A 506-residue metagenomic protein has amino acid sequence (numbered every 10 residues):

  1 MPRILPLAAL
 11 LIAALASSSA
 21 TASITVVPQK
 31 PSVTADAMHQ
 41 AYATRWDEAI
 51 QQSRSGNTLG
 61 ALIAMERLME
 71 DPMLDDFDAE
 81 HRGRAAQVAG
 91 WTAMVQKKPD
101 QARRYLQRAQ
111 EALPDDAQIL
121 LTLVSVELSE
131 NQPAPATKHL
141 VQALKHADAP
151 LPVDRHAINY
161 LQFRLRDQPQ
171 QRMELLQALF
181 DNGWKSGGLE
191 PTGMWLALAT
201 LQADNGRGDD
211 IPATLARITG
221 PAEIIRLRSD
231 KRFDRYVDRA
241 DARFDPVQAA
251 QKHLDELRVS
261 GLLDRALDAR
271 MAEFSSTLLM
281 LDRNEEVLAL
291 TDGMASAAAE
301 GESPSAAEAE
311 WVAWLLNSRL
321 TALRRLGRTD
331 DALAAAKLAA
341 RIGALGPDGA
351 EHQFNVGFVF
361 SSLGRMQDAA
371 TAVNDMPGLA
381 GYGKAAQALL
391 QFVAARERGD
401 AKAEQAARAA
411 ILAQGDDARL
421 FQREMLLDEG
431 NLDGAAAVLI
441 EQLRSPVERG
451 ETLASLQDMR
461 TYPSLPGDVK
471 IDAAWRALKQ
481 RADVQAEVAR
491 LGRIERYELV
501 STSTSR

Functional and structural regions predicted by a protein language model:
M1-A20: Gram-negative bacterial Sec-dependent N-terminal signal peptides
L11, A20-R104, D115-Q118, T122 (+6 more regions): N-terminal leader/linker segments that initiate helical-solenoid repeat arrays
S32-D36, M69-F77, Q107-D115, Q142-P150 (+9 more regions): Solenoid-like repeat scaffolds
M38-D47, D78-A86, L113-T122, A134-P135 (+8 more regions): Generic helix N-cap/helix-start motif at coil->alpha-helix transitions
A43-I50, R54, W91, Q107 (+12 more regions): Amphipathic alpha-helical repeat scaffolds
S53-R67, W91-R104, L128-V141, F163-L179 (+6 more regions): Helix-turn-helix repeat elements of alpha-solenoid scaffolds
D78-V88, T122-E130, P152-P169, T200 (+6 more regions): TPR/TPR-like alpha-solenoid helical repeat scaffolds
R419-R506: Long, ordered, amphipathic alpha-helical scaffolds
